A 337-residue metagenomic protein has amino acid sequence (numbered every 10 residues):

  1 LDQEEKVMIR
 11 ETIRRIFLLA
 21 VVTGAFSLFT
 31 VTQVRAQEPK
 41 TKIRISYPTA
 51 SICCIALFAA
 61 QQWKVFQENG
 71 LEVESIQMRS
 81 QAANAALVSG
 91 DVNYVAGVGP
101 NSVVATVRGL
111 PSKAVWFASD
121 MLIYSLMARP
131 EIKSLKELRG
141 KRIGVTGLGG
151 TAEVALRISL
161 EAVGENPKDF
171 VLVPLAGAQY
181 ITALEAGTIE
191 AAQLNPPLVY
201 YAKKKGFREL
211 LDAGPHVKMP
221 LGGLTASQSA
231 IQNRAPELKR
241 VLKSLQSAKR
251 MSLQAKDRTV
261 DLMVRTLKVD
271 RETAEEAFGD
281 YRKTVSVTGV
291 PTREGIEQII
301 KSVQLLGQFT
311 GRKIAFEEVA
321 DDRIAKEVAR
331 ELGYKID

Functional and structural regions predicted by a protein language model:
L1-V7: Short, Lys/Arg-enriched N-terminal segments with co-localized hydrophobic residues within the first ~10-30 amino acids
M8-R15: Positively charged n-region of N-terminal signal peptides that target proteins for export
I16-T30: Bacterial N-terminal signal peptides
V31-A36: Sec/Tat signal peptide C-region and signal peptidase I cleavage site
Q37-A183, E190-P196, F207-K218: Short, glycine-/small- and polar/acidic-enriched structural segments that line small-molecule recognition paths
V173, A178-L267: Pocket-lining segment of extracytoplasmic ligand-binding domains
N233-R312: Secondary-structure end/capping motifs
Q304-D337: Conserved C-terminal helix/tail region of periplasmic/extracytoplasmic solute-binding proteins
